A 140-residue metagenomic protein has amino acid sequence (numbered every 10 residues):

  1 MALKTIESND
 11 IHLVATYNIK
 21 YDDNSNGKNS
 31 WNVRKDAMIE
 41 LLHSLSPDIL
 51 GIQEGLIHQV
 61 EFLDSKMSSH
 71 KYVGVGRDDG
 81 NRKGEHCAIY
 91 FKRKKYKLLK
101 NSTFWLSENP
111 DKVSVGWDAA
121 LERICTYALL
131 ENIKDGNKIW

Functional and structural regions predicted by a protein language model:
M1-K66, R77-E85: N-terminal, active-site-proximal structural segment of metallo-dependent hydrolase catalytic domains
I49-W140: Structured beta-strand-rich core segments of catalytic domains in phosphoester-bond hydrolases
